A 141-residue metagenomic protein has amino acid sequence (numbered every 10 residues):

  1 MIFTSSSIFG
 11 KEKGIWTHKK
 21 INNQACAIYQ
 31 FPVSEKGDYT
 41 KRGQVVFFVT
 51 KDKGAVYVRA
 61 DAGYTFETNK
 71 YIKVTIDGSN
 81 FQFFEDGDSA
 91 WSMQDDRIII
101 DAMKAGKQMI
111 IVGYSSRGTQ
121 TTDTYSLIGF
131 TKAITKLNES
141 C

Functional and structural regions predicted by a protein language model:
T4-S5: N-terminal signal peptide c-region/cleavage motif recognized by signal peptidases
F9-C141: A generic "folded-domain core" signal
